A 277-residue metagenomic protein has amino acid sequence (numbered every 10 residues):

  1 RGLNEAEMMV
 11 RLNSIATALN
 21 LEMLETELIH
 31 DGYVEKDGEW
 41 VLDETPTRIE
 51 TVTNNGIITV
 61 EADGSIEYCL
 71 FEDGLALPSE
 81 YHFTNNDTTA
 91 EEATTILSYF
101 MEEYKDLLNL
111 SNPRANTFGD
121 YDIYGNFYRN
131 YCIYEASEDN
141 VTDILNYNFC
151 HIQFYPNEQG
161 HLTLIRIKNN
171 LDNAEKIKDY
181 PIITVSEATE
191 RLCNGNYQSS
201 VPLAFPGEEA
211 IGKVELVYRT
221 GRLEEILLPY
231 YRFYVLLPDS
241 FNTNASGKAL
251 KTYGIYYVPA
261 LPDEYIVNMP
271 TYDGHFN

Functional and structural regions predicted by a protein language model:
R1-G119, F127, Y131-D143, G274-F276: Preferential activation on post-signal-peptide N-terminal prodomains/segments of secreted or lumenal proteins
L12-I15, A188-L192, V258: Generic structural signal of hydrophobic/aromatic residues within well-ordered alpha-helices of folded domains
G56-L77, T142-N169, D239-N277: A short, surface-exposed beta-strand/turn
I57-E61, D122-N126, R219-L228: Short, surface-exposed loop and linker segments with low hydrophobicity and enrichment for Pro/Ser/Thr
E102, N109-A115, E135, I144-Y231: Charged, low-complexity helical/coil segments in non-catalytic cytosolic or luminal regions
P181, Q198-S199, A204-N277: Activation/maturation switch segments at domain boundaries
